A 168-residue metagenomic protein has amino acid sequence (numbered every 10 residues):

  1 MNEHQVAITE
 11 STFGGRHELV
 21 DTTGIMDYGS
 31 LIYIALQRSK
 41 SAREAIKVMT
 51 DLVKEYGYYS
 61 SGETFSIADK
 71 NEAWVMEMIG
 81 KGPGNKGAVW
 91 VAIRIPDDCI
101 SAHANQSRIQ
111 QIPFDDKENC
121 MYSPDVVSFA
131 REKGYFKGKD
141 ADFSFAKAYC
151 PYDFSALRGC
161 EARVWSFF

Functional and structural regions predicted by a protein language model:
M1-D27, V48-F168: A contiguous strand-loop segment
E18-D21, S30-S39: Second-shell loop/turn segments in exported
